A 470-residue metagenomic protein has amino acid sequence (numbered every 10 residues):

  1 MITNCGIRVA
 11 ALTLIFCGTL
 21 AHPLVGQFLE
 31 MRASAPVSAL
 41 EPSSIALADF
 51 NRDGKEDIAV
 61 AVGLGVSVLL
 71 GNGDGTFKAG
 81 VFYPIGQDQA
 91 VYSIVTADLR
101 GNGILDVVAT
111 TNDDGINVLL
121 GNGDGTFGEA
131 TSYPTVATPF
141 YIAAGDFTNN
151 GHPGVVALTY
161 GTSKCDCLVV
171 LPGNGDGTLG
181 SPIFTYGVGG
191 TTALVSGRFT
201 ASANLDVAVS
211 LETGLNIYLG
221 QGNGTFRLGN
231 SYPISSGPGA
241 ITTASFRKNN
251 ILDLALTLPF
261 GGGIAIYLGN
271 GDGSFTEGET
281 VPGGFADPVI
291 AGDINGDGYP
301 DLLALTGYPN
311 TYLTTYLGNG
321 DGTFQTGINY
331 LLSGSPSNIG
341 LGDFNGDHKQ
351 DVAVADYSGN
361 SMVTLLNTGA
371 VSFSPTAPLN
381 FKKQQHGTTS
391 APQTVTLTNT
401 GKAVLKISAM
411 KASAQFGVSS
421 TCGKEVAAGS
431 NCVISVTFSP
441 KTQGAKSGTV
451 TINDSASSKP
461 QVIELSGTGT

Functional and structural regions predicted by a protein language model:
A10-T19: Bacterial N-terminal signal peptides
L24-L40, L70-D88, L120-A137, P172-G189 (+7 more regions): Blade-edge motifs of beta-propeller repeat domains
S43-R52, L70, Y92-L99, L120 (+6 more regions): Beta-propeller blade termini
G54-E56, G103-L105, G151-P153, L179 (+4 more regions): Glycine-aliphatic tripeptides that mark coil-to-beta-strand junctions in extracellular and membrane proteins
I58-V62, V107-T110, V155-L158, V207-S210 (+3 more regions): Hydrophobic beta-strand segments that make up the repeating blades of beta-propeller and related beta-repeat
G65-V66, D113-G115, Y160-C165, G214 (+3 more regions): Short glycine/acidic-enriched loop and turn motifs that connect beta-strands
S337-A370: Blade-level signature of beta-propeller repeat domains, shared across WD40, Kelch, NHL, RCC1 and BNR/Asp-box propellers
G359, L365-T470: Feature for long, exposed domains in two main contexts
